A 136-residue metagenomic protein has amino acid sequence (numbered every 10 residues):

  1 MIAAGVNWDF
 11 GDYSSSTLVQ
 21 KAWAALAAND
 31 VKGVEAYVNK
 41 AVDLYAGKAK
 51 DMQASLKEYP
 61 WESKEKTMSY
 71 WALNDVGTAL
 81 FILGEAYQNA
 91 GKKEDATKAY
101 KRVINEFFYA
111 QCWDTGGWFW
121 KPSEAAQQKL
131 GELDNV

Functional and structural regions predicted by a protein language model:
D9-Y13, V31, S69-Y70, N74-V76 (+1 more regions): Residue signature of alpha-solenoid helical repeat architecture, marking inter-repeat boundaries and helix-start
L18, L73-D75, L80, Q127: TPR repeat positional signature
L44-M52, E106-D114: Alpha-helical junction/boundary sensor with strong preference for TPR arrays
W113-V136: Terminal, low-structured helical/coil segments at or just beyond the last alpha-helical repeat
